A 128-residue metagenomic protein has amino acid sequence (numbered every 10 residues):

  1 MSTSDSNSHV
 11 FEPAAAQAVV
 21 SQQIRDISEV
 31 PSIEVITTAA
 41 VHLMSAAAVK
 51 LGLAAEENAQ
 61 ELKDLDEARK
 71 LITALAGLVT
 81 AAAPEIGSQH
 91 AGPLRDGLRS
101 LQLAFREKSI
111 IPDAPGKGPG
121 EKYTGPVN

Functional and structural regions predicted by a protein language model:
S2-N128: A charge-rich, low-complexity, intrinsically flexible signal that marks solvent-exposed coils, linkers, repeats
